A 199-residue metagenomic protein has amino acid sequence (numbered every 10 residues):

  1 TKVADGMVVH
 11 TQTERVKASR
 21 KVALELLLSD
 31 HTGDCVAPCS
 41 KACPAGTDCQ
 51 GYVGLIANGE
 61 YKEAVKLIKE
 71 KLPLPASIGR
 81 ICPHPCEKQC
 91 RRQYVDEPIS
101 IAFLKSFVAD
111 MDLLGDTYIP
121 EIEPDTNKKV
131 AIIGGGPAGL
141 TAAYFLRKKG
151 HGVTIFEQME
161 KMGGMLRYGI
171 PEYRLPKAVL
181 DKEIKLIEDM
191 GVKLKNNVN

Functional and structural regions predicted by a protein language model:
T1-K129: Ferredoxin-type iron-sulfur electron-transfer modules and their immediate structural context
T47-Q50, I56, V65-K66, Y94 (+2 more regions): Beta1-alpha1 glycine-rich phosphate/pyrophosphate-binding loop at the start of Rossmann-like nucleotide-binding domains
